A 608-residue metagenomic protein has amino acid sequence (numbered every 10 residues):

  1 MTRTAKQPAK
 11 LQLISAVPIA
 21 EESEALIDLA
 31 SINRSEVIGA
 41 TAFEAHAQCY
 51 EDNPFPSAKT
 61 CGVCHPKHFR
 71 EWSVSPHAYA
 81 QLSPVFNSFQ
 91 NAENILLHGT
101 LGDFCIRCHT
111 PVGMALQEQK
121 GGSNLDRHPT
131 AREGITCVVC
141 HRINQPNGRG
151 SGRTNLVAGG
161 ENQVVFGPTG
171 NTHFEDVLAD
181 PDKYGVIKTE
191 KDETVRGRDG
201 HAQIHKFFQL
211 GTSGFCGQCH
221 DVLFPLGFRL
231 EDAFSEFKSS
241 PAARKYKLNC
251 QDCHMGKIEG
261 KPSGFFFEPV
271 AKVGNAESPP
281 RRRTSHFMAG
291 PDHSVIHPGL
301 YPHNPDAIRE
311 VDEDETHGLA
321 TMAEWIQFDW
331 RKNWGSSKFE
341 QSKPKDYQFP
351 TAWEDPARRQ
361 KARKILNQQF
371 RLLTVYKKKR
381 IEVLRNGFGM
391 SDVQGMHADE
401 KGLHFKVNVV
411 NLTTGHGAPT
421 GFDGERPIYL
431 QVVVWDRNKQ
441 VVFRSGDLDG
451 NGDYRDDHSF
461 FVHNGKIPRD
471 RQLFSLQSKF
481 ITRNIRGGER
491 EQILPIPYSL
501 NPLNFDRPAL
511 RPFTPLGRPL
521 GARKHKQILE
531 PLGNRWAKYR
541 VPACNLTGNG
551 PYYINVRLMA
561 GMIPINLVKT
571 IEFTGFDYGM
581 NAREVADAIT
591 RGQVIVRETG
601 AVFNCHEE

Functional and structural regions predicted by a protein language model:
M1-Q7: Bacterial Sec-dependent signal peptides at the C-terminal "C-region" and cleavage site
P8-D52, H68-L97, L101, Q119-N534 (+2 more regions): Primarily the internal scaffold of c-type cytochrome electron-transfer domains, especially repeated/multiheme c-type
P56: Glycan-association/targeting regions that enable binding to alpha-glucans and other polysaccharides
T60: Short, conserved interaction/coordination micro-motifs, predominantly in nucleic-acid/chromatin-associated proteins
I106-P111, H141: Outer-membrane beta-barrel channel domains
P111-E118: Conserved, well-structured interaction surfaces
N549-P551: Extracellular Ig-like/FN3 beta-sandwich strand-entry sites
